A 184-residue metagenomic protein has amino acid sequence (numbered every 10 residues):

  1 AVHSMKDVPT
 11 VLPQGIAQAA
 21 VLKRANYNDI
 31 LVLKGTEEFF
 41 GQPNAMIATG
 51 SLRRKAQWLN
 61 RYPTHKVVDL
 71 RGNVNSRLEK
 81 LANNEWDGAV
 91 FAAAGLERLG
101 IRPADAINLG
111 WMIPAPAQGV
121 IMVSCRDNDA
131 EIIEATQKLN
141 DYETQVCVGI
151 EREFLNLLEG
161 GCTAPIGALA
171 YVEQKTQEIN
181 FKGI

Functional and structural regions predicted by a protein language model:
A1-P13, F91, L96: N-terminal segment of the mature folded domain
A1-V2, A45, V123: Generic low-polarity alpha-helical segments
H3, V11-P13, N26, D69 (+2 more regions): Residue-level signal for pocket-adjacent positions within structured domains
M5-T64: A conserved helix-loop-strand patch within extracytoplasmic ligand-binding domains of the periplasmic binding
K55, N60-I184: Small-molecule-sensing regulatory modules
